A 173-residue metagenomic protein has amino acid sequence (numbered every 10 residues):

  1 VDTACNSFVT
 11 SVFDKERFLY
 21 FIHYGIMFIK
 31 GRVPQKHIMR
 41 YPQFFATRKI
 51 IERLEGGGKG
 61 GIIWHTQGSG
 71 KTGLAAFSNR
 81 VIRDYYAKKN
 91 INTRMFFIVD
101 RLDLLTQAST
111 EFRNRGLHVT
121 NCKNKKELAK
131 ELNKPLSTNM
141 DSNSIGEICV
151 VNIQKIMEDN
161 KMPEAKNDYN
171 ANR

Functional and structural regions predicted by a protein language model:
V1-R94, D103, Q107-H118, Q154 (+1 more regions): ATP-dependent helicase/translocase motor core
G60-I62, R94-F96, G146-C149, R173: Beta-sheet entry/capping signal
Q67, T138-S142, K166-N167: Replace "in large, NTP-powered and nucleic-acid-processing enzymes" with "in large, NTP-powered factors and other
D84, A129-S137, M162-K166: A generic local structural motif
A87-I91, D141-N143, Y169-N170: Conserved catalytic network of the ASCE P-loop NTPase/AAA+ motor domain
F96, L102-C149: Conserved nucleic-acid-binding Ia/Ib motif block in the N-terminal RecA-like helicase ATPase lobe
G146-R173: Conserved RecA-like ASCE ATPase "motif II neighborhood" in helicase/translocase motors
